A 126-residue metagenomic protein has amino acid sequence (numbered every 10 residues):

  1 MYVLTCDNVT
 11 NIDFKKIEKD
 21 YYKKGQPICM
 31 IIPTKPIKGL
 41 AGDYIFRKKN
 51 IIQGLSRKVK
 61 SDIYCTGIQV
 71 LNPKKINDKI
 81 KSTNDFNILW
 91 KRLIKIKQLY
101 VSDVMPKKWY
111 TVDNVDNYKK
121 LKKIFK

Functional and structural regions predicted by a protein language model:
M1-Y2, V9, E18-Y22, K35-I37 (+1 more regions): Catalytic-core segments of class I nucleotidyltransferases/pyrophosphorylases that form NMP-activated intermediates
V3-T5, M30-I31: Short catalytic-loop micro-motif centered on adjacent basic/acidic residues
I12-D13, P33: Glycine-rich, N-terminal phosphate-binding loop of Rossmann-like dinucleotide-binding domains
F14-K16, G25, R47: Nucleotide and nucleotide-moiety/phosphate-recognizing core
K24-T34: A short, conserved acidic/glycine-rich loop-to-beta-strand motif that forms the donor nucleotide-sugar/metal
I45-I51: Short acidic-glycine loop/turn motifs at beta-strand connectors
